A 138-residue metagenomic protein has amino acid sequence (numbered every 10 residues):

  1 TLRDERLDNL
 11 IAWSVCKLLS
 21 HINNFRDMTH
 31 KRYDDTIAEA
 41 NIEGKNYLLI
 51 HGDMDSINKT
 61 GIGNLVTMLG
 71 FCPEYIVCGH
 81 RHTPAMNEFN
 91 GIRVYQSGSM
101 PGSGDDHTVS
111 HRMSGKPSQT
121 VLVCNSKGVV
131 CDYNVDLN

Functional and structural regions predicted by a protein language model:
L2-E5, N9, W13, K17-M28 (+2 more regions): Conserved beta-sheet core of the metallophosphoesterase superfamily
A38-A40: Membrane-interfacial catalytic/cofactor-binding modules of polytopic membrane enzymes
